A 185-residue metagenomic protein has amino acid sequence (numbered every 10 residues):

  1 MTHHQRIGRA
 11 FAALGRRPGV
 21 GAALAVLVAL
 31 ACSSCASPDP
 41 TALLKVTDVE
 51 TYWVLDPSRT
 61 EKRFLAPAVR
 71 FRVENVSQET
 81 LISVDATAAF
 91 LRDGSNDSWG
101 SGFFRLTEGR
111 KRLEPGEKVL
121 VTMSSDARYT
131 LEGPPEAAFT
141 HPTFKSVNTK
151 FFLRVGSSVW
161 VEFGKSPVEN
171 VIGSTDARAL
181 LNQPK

Functional and structural regions predicted by a protein language model:
T2-A23: Bacterial N-terminal signal peptides that target proteins for export
A31-S34: C-terminal motif of bacterial Sec signal peptides marking the signal peptidase cleavage site
A36-A68, V171-K185: Low-complexity, acidic Ser/Thr/Pro/Gly-rich terminal tails and inter-domain linkers that flank the onset of structured
T51-S58, R70-R72, F104-G109, E132-P135: Short structured motifs
V73-S77: Asparagine-centered strand-capping/turn motif at beta-strand->loop junctions
Q78-S98: Short acidic, flexible loop segments centered on an aromatic residue
G102-V159, I172: Short, solvent-exposed, Trp/other aromatic-anchored flexible loops in extracytoplasmic proteins
